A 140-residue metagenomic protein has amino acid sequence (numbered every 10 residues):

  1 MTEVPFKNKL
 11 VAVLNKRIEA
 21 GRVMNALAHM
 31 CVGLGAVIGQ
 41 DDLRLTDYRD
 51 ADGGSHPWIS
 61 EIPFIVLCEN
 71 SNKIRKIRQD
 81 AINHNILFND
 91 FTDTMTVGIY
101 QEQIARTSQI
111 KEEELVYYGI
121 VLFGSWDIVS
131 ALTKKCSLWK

Functional and structural regions predicted by a protein language model:
M1-K140: Positively charged, small/polar-rich N-terminal and surface patches that mediate targeting and assembly and bind
